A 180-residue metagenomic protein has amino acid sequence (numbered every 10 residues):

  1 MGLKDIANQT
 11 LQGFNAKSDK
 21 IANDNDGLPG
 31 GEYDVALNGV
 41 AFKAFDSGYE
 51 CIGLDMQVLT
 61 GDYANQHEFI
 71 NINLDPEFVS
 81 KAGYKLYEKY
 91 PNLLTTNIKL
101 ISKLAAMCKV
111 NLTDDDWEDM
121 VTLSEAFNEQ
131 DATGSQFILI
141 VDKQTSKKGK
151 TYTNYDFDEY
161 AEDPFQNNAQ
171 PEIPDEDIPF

Functional and structural regions predicted by a protein language model:
M1-F180: Short beta-rich binding modules
